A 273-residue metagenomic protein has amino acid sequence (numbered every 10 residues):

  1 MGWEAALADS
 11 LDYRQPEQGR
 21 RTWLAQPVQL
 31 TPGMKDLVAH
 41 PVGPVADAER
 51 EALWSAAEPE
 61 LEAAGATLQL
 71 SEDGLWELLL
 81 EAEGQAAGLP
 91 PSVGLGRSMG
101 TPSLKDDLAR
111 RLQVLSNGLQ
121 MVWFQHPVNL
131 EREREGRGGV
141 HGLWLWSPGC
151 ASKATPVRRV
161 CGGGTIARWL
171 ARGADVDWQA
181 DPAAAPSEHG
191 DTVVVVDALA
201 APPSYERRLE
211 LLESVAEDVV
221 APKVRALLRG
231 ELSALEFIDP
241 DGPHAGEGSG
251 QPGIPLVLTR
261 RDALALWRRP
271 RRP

Functional and structural regions predicted by a protein language model:
M1-P273: …; additionally, a secondary subgroup of soluble metalloenzymes is captured
